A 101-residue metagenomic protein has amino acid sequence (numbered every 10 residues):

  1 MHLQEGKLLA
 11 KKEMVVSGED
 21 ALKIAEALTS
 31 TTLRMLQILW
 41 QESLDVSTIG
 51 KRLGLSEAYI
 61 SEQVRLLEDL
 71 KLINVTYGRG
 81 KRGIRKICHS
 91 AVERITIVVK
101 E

Functional and structural regions predicted by a protein language model:
K7-R34: Short alpha-helical segments that sit at the start of domains
Q41-D45: Short capping segments at the starts of secondary-structure elements
T48-G54: A short acidic, leucine-rich amphipathic alpha-helix
K51, E68-D69: Alpha-helical residues within the helix-turn-helix
A58: Key DNA-contact positions within bacterial/archaeal DNA-binding proteins
V64-R65: Short, hydrophobic-biased segments on the C-terminal half of alpha helices that form "recognition helices"
K71, Y77: Glycine-centered, phosphate/nucleic-acid-interacting loop/turn motifs that mediate DNA/RNA or nucleotide
K81-E101: Conserved segment of winged-helix/HTH DNA-binding domains
